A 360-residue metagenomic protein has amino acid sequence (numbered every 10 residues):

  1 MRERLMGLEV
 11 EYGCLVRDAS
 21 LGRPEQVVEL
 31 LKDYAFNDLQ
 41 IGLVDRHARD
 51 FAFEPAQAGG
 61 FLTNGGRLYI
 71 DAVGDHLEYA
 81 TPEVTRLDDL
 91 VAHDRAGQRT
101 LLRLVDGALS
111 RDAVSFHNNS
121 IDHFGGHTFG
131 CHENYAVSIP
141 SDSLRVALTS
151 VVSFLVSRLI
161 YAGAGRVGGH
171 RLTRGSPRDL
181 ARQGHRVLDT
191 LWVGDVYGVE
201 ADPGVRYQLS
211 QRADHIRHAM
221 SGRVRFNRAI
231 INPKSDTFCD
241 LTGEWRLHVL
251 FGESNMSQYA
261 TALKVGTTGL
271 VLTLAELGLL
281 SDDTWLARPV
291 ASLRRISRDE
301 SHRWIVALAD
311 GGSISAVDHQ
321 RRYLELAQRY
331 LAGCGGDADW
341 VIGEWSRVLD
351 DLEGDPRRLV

Functional and structural regions predicted by a protein language model:
M1-N118, H127, T149-A162, G198-G204 (+3 more regions): Terminal catalytic/cofactor-binding subdomain
R17, S138-P140: Short coil/turn motifs at secondary-structure junctions
N119-S138: Histidine-centered divalent-metal-coordination microenvironment in nucleic-acid enzymes
D142-L144: A short alpha->loop->secondary-structure connector
S150-V205: Polysaccharide-binding surfaces and accessory modules of carbohydrate-active proteins
